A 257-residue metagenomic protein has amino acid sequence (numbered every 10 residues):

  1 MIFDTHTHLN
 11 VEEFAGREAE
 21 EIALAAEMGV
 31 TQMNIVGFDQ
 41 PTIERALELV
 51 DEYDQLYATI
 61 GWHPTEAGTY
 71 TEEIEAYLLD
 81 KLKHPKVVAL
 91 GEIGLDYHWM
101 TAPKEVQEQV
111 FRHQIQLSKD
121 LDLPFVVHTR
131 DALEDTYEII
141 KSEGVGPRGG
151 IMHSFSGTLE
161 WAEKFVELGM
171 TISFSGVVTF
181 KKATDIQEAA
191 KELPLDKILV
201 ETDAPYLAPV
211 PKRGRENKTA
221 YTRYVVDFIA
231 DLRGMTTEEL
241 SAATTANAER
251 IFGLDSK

Functional and structural regions predicted by a protein language model:
M1-K257: Mid-domain alpha/beta scaffold segments of enzyme catalytic cores
